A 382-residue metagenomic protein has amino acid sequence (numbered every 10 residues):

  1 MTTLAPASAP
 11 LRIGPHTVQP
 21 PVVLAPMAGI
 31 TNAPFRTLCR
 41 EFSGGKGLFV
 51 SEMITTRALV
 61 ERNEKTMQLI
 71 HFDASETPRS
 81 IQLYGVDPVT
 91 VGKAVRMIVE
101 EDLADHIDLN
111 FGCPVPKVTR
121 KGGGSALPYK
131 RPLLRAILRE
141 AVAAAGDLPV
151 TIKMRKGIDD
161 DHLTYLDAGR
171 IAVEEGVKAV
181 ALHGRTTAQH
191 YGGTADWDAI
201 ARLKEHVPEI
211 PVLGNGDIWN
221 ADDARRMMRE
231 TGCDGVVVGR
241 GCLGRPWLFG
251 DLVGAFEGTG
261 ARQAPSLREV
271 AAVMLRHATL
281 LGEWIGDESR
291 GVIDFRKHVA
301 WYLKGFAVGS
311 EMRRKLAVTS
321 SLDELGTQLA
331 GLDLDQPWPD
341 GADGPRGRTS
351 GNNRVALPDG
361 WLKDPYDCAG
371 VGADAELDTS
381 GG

Functional and structural regions predicted by a protein language model:
M1-V18, V22, A28, P149 (+5 more regions): Alpha/beta catalytic cores of nucleotide-metabolism and tRNA/nucleoside-modifying enzymes
T2-R12, M27-E101: Glycine-rich, positively charged N-terminal anion/phosphate-binding segment
P6-S8, I13, V22-A25, L48-F49 (+8 more regions): Residue-level signal for pocket-adjacent positions within structured domains
G14-P21, R57-P78, C113-G123, A143-K156: N-terminal small/glycine-rich loop or linker at the start of catalytic domains across soluble metabolic enzymes
V22-A25, F49-S51, R79-L83, D105-I107 (+4 more regions): Hydrophobic faces of well-ordered beta-strands that scaffold small-molecule active sites in alpha/beta enzyme cores
M27-G29, I54-T56, Y84-V86, G112-P114 (+4 more regions): Active-site beta-loop-alpha junctions enriched in small/polar residues
P34, V60, K93, V118 (+3 more regions): Short glycine-/acidic-enriched loop or helix-start segments at secondary-structure transitions that form or flank
L38-E41, G92-G123, L127, R131-I210: Alpha/beta enzyme core
